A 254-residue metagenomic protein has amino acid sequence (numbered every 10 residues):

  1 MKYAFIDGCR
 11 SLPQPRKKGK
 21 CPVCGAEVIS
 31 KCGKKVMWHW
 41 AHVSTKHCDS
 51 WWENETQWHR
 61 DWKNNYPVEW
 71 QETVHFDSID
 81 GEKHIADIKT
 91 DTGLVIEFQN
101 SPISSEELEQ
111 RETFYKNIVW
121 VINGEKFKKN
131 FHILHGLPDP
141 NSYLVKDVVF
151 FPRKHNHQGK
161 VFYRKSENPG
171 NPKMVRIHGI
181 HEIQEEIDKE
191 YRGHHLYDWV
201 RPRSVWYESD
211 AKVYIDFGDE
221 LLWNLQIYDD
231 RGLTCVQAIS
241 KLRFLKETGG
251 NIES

Functional and structural regions predicted by a protein language model:
M1-E72, S78, S240-S254: Nuclease-adjacent, charged terminal/linker segments that flank catalytic cores
K2-C9, P13-R16, K128-S254: Non-catalytic C-terminal interaction segments of nucleic acid-processing enzymes
L12-P13, G25-K31, D61-Q110, K126-L137: Active-site metal-binding core of divalent-cation-utilizing nuclease and nuclease-like domains
H42, E109-Q110, P140-N141: Alpha-helix boundary/interfacial micro-motifs
G93, S101, N123-E125, G218-E220 (+1 more regions): Generic structural motif
T113-Y115: Short, conserved loop/helix-junction motifs that constitute active-site signature segments in enzyme catalytic cores
N117-I122: Short hydrophobic alpha-helical runs that function as membrane-insertion/retention elements
